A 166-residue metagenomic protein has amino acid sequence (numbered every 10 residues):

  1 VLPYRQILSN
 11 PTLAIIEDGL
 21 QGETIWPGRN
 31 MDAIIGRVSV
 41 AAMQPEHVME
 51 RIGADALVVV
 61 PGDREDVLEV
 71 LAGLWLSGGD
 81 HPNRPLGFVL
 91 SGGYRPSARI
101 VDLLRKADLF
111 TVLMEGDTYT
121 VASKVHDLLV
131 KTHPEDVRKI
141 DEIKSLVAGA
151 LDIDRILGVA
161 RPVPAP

Functional and structural regions predicted by a protein language model:
V1-I25, V112-L113: Internal gly/pro-rich beta-alpha loop/helix module that stabilizes soluble enzyme cofactors or their anionic handles
V1-L2, V59-R161: Feature captures the catalytic cores and cofactor-binding loops of soluble hydro-lyases/lyases that act on carboxylate
R5-N10, D32, D117-A122: A short acidic, often aromatic-flanked loop/helix-cap motif at beta-alpha or helix-coil junctions that lines enzyme
I7, I15-I16, I25, I34-I35 (+4 more regions): Weak global preference for isoleucine
N10-L20, V40-A42, K124-H133: Short, surface-exposed amphipathic charged segments that create phosphate/polyanion-binding patches used for binding
G19, M43-V48, D152-V159: Short, charged low-complexity intrinsically disordered segments located at boundaries of structured domains
E23, N30-L76: Gly/Thr-rich phosphate-binding loop signature of adenosyl cofactor/nucleotide-binding cores
